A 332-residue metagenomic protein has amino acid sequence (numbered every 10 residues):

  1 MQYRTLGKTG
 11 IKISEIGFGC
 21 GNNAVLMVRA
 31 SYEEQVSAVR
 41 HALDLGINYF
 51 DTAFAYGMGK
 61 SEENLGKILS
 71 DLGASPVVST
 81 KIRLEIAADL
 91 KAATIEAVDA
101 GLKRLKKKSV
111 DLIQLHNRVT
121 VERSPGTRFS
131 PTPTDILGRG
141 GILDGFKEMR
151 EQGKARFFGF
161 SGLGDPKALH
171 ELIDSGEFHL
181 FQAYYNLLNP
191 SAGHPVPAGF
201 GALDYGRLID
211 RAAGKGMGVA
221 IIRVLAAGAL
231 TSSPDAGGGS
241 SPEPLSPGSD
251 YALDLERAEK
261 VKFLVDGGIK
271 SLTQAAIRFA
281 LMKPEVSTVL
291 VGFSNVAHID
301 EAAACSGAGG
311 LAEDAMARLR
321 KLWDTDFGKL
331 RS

Functional and structural regions predicted by a protein language model:
M1-T9, G66-S70, T94-L105, A168-D174 (+1 more regions): Short amphipathic alpha-helices and their capping/turn segments at secondary-structure boundaries
M1-V77, I95, N186: N-terminal binding-site loop/beta-alpha segment at the start of enzyme catalytic domains that lines or forms
L6, F18, A42, F50 (+9 more regions): Conserved, mostly hydrophobic/aromatic
I11-I16, G46-Y49, G73-P76, K107-D111 (+4 more regions): Short, well-ordered coil/turn segments that N-cap beta-strands
R29-A42, L90-R104, G164-L172, A276: Short, acidic/polar
M58, R118-R331: Beta/alpha (TIM)-barrel catalytic core signal, keyed to glycine-rich beta->alpha loops juxtaposed to Asp/Glu that bind
S75-I86, Q114-L115, L187: A short, structured active-site edge motif that brings together acidic residues
A93-Q114, K147-Q152: CE4/NodB-like, metal-dependent polysaccharide N-deacetylase domain that modifies extracellular/periplasmic N-acetylated
